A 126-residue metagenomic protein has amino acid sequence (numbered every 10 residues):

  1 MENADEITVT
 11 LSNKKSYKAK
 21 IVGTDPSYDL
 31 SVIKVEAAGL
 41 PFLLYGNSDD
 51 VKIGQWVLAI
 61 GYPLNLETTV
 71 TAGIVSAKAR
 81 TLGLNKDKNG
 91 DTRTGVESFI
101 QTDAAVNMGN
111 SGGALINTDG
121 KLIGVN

Functional and structural regions predicted by a protein language model:
M1-N126: Serine-dependent protease modules
